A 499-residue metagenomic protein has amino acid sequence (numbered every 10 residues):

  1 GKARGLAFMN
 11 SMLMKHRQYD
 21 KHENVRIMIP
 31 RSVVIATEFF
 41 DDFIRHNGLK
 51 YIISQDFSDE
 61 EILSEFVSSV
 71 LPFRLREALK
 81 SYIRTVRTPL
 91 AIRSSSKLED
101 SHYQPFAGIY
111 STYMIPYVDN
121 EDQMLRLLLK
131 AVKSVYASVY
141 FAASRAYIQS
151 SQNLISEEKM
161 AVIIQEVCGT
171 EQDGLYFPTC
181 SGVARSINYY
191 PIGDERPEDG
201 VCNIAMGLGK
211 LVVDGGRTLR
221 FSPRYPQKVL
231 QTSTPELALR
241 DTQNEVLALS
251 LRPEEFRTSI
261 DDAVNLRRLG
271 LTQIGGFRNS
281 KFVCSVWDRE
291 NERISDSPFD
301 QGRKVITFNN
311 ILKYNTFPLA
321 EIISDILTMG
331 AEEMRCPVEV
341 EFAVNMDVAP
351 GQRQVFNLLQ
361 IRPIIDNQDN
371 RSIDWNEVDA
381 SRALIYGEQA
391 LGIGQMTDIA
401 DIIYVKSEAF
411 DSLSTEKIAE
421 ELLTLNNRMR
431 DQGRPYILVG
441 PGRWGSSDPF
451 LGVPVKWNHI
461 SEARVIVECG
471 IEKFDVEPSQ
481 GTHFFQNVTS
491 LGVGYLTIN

Functional and structural regions predicted by a protein language model:
G1-F73: A conserved helix-loop-beta module that forms one wall/lid of the active-site cleft in ATP-utilizing catalytic domains
G1-K21, V70-G470, N487-S490: Conserved mixed alpha/beta core segments that line enzyme active sites in large multi-domain catalysts
K50-F57, E341, F485-L491: A polyampholytic, Gly/Pro-enriched intrinsically disordered region
I471-N499: Polybasic, proline/glycine-rich intrinsically disordered low-complexity segments
